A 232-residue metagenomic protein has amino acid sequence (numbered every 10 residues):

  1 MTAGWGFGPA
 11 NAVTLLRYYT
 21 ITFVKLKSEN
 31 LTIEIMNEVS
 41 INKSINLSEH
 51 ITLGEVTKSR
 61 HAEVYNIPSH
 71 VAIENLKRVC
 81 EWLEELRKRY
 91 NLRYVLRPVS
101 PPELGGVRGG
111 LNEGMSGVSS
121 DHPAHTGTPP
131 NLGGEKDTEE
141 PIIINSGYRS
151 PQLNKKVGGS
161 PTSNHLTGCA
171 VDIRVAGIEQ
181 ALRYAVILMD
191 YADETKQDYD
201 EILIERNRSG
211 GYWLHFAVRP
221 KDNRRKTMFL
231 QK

Functional and structural regions predicted by a protein language model:
M1-E34: Conserved beta-strand-centric core segments of catalytic alpha/beta enzyme folds
L26-L96, P220, R225-K232: Extracytoplasmic cell-surface/polysaccharide-interacting catalytic and binding patches
C80, E84-R97, E139-G158: Extended, low-complexity, intrinsically disordered C-terminal regulatory tails of eukaryotic serine/threonine kinases
P98, L104-G109, L132-E135: Glycine-biased, low-complexity coil/linker segments
N112, D121-H125, N131, D137: Intrinsic-disorder-associated, low-complexity terminal segments enriched in Asp/Asn/His/Tyr and depleted of Lys/Arg
T162, T167-A170, V175-K232: Catalytic cores and adjacent binding grooves of peptidoglycan-active enzymes
